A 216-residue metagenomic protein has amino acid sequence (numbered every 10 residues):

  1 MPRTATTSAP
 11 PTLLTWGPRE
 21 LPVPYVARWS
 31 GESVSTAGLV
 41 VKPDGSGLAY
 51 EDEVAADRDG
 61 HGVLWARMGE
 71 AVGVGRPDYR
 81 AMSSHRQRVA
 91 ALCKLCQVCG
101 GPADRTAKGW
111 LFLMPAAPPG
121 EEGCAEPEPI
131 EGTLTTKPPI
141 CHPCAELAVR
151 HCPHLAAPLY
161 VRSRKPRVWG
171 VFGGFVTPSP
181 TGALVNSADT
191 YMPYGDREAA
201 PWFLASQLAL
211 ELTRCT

Functional and structural regions predicted by a protein language model:
M1-A91, S163-T216: N-terminal alpha-helical interaction blocks
D78-S84, A91-L95, P115-P118, G123: Long acidic/polar interaction regions in large eukaryotic complex-forming proteins
V89-L95, L134-K137: Short metal-coordination and nucleic-acid-contact micro-motifs, chiefly zinc-binding Cys/His arrays
C96-G100, C141: Short cysteine-rich clusters marking metal-coordination/redox-active sites
G101-P102, A116: Beta-hairpin (beta-strand-turn-beta-strand) motif
A103-G109, R150-H151: Short, non-ligating residues that shape and space the ligands of small metal-coordination modules and catalytic
F112-L204: Conserved binding-pocket/active-site segment within a compact domain
